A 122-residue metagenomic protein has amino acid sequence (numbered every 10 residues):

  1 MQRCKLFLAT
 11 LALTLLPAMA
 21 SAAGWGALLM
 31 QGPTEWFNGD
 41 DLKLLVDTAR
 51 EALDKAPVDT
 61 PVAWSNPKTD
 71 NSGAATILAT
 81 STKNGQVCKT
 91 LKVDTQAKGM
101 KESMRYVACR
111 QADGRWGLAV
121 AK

Functional and structural regions predicted by a protein language model:
M1-L8: Bacterial N-terminal signal peptides that target proteins for export
A9-A18: Bacterial N-terminal signal peptides
A18-N66: N-terminal trafficking/processing presequences and adjacent post-cleavage segments of proteins routed to secretion
A63-N66, I77, T90-Q96: Short beta-strand segments that buttress and anchor functional surface loops
K68-V87: Surface-exposed, charged secondary-structure patches
A75-A79, K92-V93, M104-C109: Hydrophobic/aromatic beta-strand elements that line small-molecule binding cavities or substrate pockets in beta-rich
K83, T95-E102: Short, cysteine-centered beta-strand-loop-beta hairpins and adjacent loop/turn segments enriched in charged/polar
A112-K122: Short beta-strand edge/turn micro-motifs at domain boundaries
